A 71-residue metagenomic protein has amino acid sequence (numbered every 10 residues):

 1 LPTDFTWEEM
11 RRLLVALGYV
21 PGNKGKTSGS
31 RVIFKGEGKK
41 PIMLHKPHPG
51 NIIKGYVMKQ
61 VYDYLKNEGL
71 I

Functional and structural regions predicted by a protein language model:
L1-K24, G36-I71: Basic nucleic-acid-binding interfaces
K26-S30: Short acidic/glycine-enriched loop/turn segments that link adjacent beta-strands
I33: Conserved ATP phosphate-binding architecture of protein kinases
